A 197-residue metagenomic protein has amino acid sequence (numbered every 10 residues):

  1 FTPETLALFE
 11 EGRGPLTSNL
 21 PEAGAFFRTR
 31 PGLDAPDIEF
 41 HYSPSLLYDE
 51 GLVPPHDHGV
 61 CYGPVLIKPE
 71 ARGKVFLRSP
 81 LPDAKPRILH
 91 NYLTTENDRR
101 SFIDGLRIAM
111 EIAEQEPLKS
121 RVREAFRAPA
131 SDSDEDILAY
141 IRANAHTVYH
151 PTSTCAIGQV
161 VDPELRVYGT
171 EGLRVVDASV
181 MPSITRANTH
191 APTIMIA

Functional and structural regions predicted by a protein language model:
F1, G14, F27-R30, V60-L118 (+1 more regions): C-terminal structured subdomain/cap of oxidoreductase catalytic cores
F1-D57, E116-P117, A143, T147-P151: Mid-to-C-terminal "cap/lid" subdomains and adjacent gly/pro-rich loops that border and regulate access to redox
R30-D34, S131-I137: Short low-complexity stretches enriched in small and charged residues
S45-L52, E96-S101, S131-D132: Short, surface-exposed linear segments at secondary-structure transitions and domain or protein termini
S120-D132: Active-site-proximal substrate-binding core of FAD-dependent oxidoreductases
